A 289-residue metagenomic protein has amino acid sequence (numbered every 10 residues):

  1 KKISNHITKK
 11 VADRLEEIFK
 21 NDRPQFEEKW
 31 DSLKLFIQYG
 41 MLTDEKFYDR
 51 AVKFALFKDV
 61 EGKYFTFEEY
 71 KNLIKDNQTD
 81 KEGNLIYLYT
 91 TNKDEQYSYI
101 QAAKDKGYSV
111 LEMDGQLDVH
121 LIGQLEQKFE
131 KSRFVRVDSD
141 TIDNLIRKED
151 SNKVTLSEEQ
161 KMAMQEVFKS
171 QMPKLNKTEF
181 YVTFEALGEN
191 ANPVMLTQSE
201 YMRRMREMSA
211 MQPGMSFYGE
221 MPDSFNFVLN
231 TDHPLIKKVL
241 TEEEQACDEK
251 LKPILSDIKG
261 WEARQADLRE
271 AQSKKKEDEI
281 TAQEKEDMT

Functional and structural regions predicted by a protein language model:
K1-T289: Conserved GHKL (Bergerat-fold) ATPase module
